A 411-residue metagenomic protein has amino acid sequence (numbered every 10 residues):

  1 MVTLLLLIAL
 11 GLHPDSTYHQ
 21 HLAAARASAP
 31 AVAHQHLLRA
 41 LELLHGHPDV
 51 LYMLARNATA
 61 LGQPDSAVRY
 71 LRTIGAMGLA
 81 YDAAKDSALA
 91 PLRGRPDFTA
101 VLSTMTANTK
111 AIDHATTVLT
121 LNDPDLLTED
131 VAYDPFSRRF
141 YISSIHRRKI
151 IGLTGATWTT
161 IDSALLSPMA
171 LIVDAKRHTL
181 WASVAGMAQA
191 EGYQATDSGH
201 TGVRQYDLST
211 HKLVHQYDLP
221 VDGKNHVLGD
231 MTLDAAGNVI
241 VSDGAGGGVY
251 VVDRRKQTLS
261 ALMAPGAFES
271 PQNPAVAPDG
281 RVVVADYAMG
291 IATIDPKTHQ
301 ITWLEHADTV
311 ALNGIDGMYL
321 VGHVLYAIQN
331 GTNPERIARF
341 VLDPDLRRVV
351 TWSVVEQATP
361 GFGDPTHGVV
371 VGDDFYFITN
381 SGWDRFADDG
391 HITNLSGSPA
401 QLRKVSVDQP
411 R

Functional and structural regions predicted by a protein language model:
A107-L119, Q194-A236, S242: Asp-box/WD-like beta-propeller blade repeats and closely related beta-sheet repeat scaffolds
T109-I151, S398-P399: Beta-strand-rich domains and repeat architectures in extracellular enzymes and scaffolds, especially beta-propellers
D123-S137, I145, A164-A188, P220-V239 (+3 more regions): Beta-rich, blade/repeat-based domains predominating in secreted/periplasmic proteins but also intracellular
I145, A185-M187, G244-G246, R254 (+4 more regions): Short loop/turn segments immediately following the C-termini of beta-strands
L153-T157, D207-K212, D253-Q257, D295-Q300 (+2 more regions): Short loop/turn segments that connect beta-strands within beta-propeller blades
S183-H200, N380-P399: Short, conserved, GDST-rich strand-edge loop motifs in beta-rich repeat architectures
